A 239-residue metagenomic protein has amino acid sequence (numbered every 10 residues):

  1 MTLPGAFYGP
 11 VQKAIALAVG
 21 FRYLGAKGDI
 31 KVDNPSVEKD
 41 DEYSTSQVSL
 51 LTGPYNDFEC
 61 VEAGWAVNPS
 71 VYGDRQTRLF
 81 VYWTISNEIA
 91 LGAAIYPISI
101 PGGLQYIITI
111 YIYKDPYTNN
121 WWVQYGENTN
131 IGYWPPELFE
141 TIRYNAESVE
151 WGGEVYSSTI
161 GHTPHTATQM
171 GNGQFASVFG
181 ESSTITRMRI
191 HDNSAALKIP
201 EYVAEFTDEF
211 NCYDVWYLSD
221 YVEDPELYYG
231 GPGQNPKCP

Functional and structural regions predicted by a protein language model:
M1-P239: Exposed, interaction-prone regions of secreted/extracellular proteins
